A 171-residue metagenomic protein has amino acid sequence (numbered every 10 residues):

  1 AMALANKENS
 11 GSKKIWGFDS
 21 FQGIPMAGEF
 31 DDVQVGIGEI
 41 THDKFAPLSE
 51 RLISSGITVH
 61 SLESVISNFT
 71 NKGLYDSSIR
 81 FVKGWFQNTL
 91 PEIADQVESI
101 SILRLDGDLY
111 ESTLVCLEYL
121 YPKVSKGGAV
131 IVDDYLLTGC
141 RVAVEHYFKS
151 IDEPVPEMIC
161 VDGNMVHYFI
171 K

Functional and structural regions predicted by a protein language model:
A1-K171: S-adenosylmethionine/decaboxylated-SAM
